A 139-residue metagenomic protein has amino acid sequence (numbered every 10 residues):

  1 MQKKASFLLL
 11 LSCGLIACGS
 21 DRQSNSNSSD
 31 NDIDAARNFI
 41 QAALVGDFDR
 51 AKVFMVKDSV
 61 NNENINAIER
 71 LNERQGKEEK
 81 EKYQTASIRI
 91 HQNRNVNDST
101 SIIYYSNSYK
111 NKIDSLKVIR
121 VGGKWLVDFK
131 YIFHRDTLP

Functional and structural regions predicted by a protein language model:
M1-C18: Sec-dependent bacterial lipoprotein signal peptides
C18-V45: Short, low-complexity N-terminal intrinsically disordered segments enriched in polar/charged residues
S26, I65-S115: Surface-exposed, charged secondary-structure patches
N31, Q75-K77, D128: Helix N-terminus capping/helix-initiation residues
F39, R50-A51, V118: Hydrophobic pocket/interface hotspot
G46-N61: Short, well-ordered alpha-helical segments enriched in acidic and aromatic residues
I113-P139: Short beta-strand edge/turn micro-motifs at domain boundaries
